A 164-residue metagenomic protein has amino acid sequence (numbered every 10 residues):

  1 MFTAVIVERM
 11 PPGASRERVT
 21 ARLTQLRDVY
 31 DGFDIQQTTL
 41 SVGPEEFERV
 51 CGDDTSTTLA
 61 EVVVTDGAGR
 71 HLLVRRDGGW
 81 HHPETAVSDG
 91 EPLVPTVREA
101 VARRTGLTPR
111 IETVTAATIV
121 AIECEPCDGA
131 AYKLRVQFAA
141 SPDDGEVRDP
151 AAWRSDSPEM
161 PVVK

Functional and structural regions predicted by a protein language model:
M1-P11, R75-H81, D89, P142-K164: Nudix hydrolase/Nudix homology domain
M1-S15, V101-P109, A116-I119: Charged/polar interaction segments and conserved charged motifs
A4, E8-E61: Acidic, metal-coordinating catalytic segment for phosphate/diphosphate chemistry, firing primarily on the Nudix
T24-D31, Q36-S41, R75-G79, V101-T105 (+1 more regions): Generic detector of short, locally flexible boundary/turn motifs and exposed helical patches
T24-Q36, G43-E45, S56-T57, G69 (+3 more regions): Localized chelating/binding microdomains that coordinate divalent metal ions or stabilize phosphate-bearing
Q36, P83-T85, G90, I122-E125: Surface-exposed loop/turn and secondary-structure junction residues enriched for glycine/proline
T57, T108-R110, T115-W153: Active-site-adjacent beta-strand/loop module that shapes the phosphate/pyrophosphate-binding cleft
T58-R104, K164: Conserved Nudix-box catalytic region and its N-terminal flanking loop in Nudix hydrolases and closely related
